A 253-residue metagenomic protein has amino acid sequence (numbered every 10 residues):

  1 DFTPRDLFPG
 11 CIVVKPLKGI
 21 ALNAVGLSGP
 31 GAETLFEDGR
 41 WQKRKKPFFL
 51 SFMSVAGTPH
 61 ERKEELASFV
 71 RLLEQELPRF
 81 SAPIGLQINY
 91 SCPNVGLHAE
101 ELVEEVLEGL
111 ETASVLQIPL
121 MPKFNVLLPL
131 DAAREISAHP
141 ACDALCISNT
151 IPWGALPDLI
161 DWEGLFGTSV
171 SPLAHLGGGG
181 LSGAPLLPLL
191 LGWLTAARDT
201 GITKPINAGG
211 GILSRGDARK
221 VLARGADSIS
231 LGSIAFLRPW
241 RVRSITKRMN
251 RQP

Functional and structural regions predicted by a protein language model:
D1-T58, I245, Q252: N-terminal capping/small domains of soluble enzymes
A24-S28, S51-A67, M121-L128, N207-L213: Active-site mouth loops of central-metabolism enzymes
D38-K45, V70-A82, L110-V115, I136-P140 (+1 more regions): Acidic (Asp/Glu)-rich catalytic clusters
K45-F49, S114-L128, A197-G209: Short beta-strand/loop segments at the ligand-binding rim of alpha/beta enzyme cores
H60-E76, G96-T112, P129-H139, D158: Distinct, well-ordered alpha-helical segments
L66-S68, L128-A141, A197-T200, I212-I229: Catalytic cores of alpha/beta
G85, C92, A144-A155, G211-I212 (+1 more regions): Glycine-rich phosphate-binding active-site loops on the catalytic face of alpha/beta enzymes
Y90-E101, S137-K204, W240-K247: Glycine/Thr-rich beta-alpha phosphate-binding loop at enzyme active sites
